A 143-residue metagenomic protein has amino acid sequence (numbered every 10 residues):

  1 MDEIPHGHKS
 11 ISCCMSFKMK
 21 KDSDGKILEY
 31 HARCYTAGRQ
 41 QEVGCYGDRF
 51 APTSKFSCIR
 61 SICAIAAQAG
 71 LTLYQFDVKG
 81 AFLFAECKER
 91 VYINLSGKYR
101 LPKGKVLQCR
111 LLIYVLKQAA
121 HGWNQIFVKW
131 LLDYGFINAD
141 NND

Functional and structural regions predicted by a protein language model:
M1-D143: Long, low-complexity, charge-biased intrinsically disordered regions
